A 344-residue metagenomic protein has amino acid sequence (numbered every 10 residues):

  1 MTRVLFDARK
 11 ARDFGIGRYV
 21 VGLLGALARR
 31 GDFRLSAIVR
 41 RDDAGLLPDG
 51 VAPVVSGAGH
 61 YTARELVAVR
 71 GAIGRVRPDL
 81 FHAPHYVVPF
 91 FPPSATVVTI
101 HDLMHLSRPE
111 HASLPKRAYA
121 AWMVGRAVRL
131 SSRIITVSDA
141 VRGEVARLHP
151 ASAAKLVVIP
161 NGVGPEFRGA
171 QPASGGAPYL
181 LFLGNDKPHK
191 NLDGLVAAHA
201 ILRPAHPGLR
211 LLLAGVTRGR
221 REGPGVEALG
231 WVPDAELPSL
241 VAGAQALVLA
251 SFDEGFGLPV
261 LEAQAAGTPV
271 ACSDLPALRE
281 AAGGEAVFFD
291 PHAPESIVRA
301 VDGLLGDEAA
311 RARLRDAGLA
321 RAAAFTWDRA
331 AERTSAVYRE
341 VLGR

Functional and structural regions predicted by a protein language model:
M1-R344: Carbohydrate transferase catalytic cores enriched for Leloir-type hexosyltransferases
